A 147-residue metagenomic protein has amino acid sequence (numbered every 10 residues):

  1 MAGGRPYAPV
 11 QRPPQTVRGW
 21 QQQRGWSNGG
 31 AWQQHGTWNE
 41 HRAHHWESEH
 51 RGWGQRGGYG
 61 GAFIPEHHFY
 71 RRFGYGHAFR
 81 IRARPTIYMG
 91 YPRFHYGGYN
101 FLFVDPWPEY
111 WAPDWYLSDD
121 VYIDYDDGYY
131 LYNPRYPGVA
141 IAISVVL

Functional and structural regions predicted by a protein language model:
M1-G4, A8: N-terminal propeptides/low-complexity segments immediately following signal peptides in secreted or periplasmic proteins
R12-L147: Low-complexity segments
